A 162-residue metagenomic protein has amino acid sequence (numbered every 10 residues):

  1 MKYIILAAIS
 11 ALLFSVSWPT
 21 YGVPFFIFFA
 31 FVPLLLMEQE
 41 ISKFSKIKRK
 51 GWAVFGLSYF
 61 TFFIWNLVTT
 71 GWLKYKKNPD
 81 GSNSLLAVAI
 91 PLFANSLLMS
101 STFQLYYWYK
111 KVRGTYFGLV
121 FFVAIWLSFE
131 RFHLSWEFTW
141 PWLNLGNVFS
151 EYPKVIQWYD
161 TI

Functional and structural regions predicted by a protein language model:
M1-I162: Membrane-embedded alpha-helical bundles of multi-pass enzymes that act on lipidic or dolichyl-linked glycan substrates
